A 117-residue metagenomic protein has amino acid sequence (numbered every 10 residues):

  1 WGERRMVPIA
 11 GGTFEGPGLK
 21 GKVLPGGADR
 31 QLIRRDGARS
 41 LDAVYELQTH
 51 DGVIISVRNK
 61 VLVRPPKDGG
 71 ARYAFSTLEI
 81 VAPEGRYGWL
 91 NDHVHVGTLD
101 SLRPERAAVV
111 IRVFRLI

Functional and structural regions predicted by a protein language model:
W1-I117: Beta-strand-enriched cores of mature, soluble protein domains
